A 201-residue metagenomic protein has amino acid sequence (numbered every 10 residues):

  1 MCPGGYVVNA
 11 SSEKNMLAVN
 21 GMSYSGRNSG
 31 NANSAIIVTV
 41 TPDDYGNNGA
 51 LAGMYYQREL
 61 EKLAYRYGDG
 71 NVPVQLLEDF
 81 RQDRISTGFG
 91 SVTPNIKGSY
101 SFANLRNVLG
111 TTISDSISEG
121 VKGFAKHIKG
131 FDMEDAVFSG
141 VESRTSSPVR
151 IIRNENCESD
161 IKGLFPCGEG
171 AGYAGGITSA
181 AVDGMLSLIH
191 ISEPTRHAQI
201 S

Functional and structural regions predicted by a protein language model:
M1-S192: Residues forming the flavin
I189-S201: Single conserved hydrophobic/aromatic residue that forms the stacking wall/gate of nucleotide- or nucleobase-binding
